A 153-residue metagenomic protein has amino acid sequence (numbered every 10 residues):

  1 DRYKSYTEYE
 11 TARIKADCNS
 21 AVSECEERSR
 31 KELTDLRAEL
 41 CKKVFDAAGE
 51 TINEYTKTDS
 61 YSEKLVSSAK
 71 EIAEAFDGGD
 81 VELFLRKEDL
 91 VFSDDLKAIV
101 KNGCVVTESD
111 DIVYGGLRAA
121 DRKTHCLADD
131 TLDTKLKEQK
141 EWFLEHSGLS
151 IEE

Functional and structural regions predicted by a protein language model:
D1-L40, V44, A48-Y55: Long, amphipathic coiled-coil
E32-E153: Elongated, mostly alpha-helical coiled-coil "stalk/stator" tethers of large membrane protein machines
